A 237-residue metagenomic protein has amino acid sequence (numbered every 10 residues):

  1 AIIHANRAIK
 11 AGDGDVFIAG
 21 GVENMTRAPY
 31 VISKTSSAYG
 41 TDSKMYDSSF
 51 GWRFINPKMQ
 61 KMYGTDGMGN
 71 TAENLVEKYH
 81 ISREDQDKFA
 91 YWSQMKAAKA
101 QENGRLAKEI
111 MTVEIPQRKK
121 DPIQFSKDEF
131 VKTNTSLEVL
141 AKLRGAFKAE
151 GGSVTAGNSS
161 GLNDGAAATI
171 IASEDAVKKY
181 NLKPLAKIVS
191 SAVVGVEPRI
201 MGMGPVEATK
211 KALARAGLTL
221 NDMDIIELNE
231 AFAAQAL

Functional and structural regions predicted by a protein language model:
A1-F17, S49-G51, Y63-M68, N134-G161: Conserved catalytic cysteine-centered active-site region of acyl-thioester-dependent Claisen-condensing enzymes
A1-I3, T26, M59-D66, E77-H80 (+5 more regions): Active-site pocket-shaping loop/turn-to-helix segments
V16-N74: Flexible glycine-/small-residue-enriched beta->alpha junction loops that bind anionic phosphate/pyrophosphate groups
F17-G21, D85-W92, I110-I115, L182-V193 (+1 more regions): Beta-strand segments within the central parallel beta-sheet cores of soluble alpha/beta enzyme folds
D85-K179: N-terminal extracellular/periplasmic Venus flytrap/periplasmic-binding protein-like
A98-K99, A168-S190, V206-A214, E230-L237: Condensing-enzyme catalytic core of the thiolase-fold
D121-K127, P198-P205, E230-L237: Short glycine/threonine-rich loop-to-helix capping motif typified by GTGT followed within a few residues by an Asp-Pro
